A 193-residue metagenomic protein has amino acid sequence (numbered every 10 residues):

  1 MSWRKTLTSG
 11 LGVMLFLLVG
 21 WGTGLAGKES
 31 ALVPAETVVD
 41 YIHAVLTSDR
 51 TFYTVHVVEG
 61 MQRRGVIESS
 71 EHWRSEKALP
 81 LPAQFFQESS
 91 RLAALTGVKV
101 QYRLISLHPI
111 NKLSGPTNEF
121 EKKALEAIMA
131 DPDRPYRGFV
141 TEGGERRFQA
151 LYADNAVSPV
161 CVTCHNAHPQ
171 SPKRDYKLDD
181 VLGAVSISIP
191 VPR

Functional and structural regions predicted by a protein language model:
M1-L11: Bacterial N-terminal signal peptides that target proteins for export
G10-G20: Bacterial N-terminal signal peptides
G22-A156, Q170-R193: Extracytoplasmic c-type cytochrome modules immediately beyond a signal peptide or single-pass transmembrane anchor
V157-P169: The canonical Cys-X-X-Cys-His
